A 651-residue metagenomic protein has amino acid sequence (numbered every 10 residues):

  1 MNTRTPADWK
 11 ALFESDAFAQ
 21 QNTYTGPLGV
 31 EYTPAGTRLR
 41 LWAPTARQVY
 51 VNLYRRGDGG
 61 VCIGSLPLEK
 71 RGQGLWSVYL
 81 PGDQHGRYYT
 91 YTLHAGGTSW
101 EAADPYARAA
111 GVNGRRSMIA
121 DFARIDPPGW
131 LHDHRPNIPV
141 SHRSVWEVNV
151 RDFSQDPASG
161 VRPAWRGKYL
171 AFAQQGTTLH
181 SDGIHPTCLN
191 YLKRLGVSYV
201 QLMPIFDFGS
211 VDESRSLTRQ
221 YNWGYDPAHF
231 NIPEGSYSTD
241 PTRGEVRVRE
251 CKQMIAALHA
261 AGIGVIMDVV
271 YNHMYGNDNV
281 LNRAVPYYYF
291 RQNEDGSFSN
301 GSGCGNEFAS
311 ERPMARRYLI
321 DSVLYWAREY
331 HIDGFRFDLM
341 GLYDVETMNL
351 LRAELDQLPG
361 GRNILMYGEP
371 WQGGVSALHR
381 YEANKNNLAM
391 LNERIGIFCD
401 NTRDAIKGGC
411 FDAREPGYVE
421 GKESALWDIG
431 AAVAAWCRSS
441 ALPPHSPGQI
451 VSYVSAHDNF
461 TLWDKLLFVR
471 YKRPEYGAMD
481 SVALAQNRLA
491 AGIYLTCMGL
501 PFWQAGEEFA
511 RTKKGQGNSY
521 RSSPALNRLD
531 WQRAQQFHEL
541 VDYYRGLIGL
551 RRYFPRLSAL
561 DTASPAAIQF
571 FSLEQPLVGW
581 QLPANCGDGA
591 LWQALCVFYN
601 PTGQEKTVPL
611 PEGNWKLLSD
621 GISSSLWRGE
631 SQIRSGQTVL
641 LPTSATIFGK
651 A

Functional and structural regions predicted by a protein language model:
M1-P34, K70-Q174: The feature marks proteins involved in alpha-glucan
Q21-G26, T496-Q516, L526-L595: Glycan-recognition and catalytic regions of carbohydrate-active enzymes
E31-R47, A567-P611: Carbohydrate-binding surface patches
L41, R47-C62, E605-I622: Beta-strand-rich binding/interaction modules
L41, Y91, V148, L202 (+9 more regions): Conserved, mostly hydrophobic/aromatic
A43, H85-R87, E630-A651: C-terminal beta-strand-rich structural cap/linker in extracellular carbohydrate-active enzymes
A120, R352-A353, Q357-L358, R362-F509 (+4 more regions): Conserved alpha/beta catalytic core and glycan-binding cleft of carbohydrate-active enzymes
R151-Y330, L339-P359, L365, S376-A377: Substrate-binding/active-site clefts of carbohydrate-active enzymes
